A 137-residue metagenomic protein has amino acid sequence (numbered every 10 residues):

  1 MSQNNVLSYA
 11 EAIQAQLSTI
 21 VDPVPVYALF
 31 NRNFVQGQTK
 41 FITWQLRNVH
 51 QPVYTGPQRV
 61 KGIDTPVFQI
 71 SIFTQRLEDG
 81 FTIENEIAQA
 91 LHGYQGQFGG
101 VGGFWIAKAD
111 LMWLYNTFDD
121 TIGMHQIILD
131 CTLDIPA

Functional and structural regions predicted by a protein language model:
M1-V60, E78, T82, Y94-G102: Small/polar-rich, solvent-exposed N-terminal microdomains that initiate assembly or binding
W44, V60-P66, A107: A short glycine/small-residue-enriched secondary-structure motif
N48-P52, D64-F68, A90-Q95, L129: Short, surface-exposed linear patches
G62-R76, I87, G123-I135: Oligomerization/assembly interface segments of phage tail-like spikes and tubes
I83-Q89: Short amphipathic alpha-helices in soluble, non-transmembrane regions that often serve as interface/regulatory elements
L91-A137: Acidic-leaning, charged glycine-interspersed low-complexity segments
